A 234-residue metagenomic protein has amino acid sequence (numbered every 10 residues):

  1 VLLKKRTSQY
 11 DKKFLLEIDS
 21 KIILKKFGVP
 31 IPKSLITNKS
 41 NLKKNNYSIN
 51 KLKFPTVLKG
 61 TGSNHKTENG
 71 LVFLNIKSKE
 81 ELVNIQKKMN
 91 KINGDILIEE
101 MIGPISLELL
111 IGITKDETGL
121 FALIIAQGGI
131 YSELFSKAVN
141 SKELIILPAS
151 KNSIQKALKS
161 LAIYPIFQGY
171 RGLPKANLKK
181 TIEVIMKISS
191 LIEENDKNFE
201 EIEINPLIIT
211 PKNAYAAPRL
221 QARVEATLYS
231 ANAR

Functional and structural regions predicted by a protein language model:
V1-R234: ATP-dependent carboxylate/acyl-activation modules
